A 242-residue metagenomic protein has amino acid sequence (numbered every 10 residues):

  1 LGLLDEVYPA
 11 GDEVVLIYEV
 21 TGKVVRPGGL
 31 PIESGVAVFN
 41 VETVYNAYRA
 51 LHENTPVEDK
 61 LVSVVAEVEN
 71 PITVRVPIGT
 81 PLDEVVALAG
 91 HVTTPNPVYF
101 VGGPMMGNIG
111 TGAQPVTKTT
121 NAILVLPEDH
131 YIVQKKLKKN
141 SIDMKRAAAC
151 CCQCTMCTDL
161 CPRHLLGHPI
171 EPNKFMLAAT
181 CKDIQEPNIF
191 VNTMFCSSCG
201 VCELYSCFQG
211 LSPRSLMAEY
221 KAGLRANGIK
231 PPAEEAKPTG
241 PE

Functional and structural regions predicted by a protein language model:
L1-T80, L88-P95, G103: Hydrophobic alpha-helical positions that pack around
L4, V65-E67, P77, F100-G102 (+4 more regions): Generic beta-strand/beta-sheet core signal
Y8-A10, N70-P71, L82-E84, T93 (+5 more regions): Flexible loop/turn segments at secondary-structure boundaries
V15-V20, P95-C150, T155: Active-site gating/interface segments in enzymes
S34, P77, E84, V92-V98 (+2 more regions): Peripheral terminal and linker regions in Fe-S/redox and tRNA-modifying enzymes
V38-Y45, P56-D59, P77-P81, T94 (+7 more regions): Conserved active-site and cofactor/substrate-binding residues in soluble primary-metabolism enzymes
N46, A50, E84-L88, K174 (+2 more regions): Alpha-helical scaffold segments in soluble metabolic enzymes
L126-A148, T158, H164-P241: Ferredoxin-type iron-sulfur electron-transfer modules in oxidoreductases and energy-metabolism complexes
